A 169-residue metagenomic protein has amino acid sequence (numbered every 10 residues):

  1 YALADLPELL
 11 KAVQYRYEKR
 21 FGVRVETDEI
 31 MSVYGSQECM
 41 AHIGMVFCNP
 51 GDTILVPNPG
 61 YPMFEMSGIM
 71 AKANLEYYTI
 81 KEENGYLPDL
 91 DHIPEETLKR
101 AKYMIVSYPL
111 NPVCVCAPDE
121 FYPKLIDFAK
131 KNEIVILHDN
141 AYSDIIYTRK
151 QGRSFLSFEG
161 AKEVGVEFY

Functional and structural regions predicted by a protein language model:
Y1-G35, H42: N-terminal small-domain helix-loop-helix segment of the aminotransferase-like
R24-I30, P50-T53, R100, K162-G165: Short acidic capping loops at alpha-helix termini that bridge into adjacent secondary structure
V46-G68: Conserved PLP-anchoring active-site segment centered on the Schiff-base-forming lysine
D52, A73, F128-V135, K162-E163: A short helix->loop->beta-strand "cap" motif at the edges of active sites that frequently abuts
N58, Y77-E82: Short beta->alpha connector loops at strand-helix junctions that form conserved, small/polar/Pro-enriched
K81-R153: Active-site phosphate-binding strand-loop segment of PLP-dependent enzymes
N132-E133, Q151-Y169: Conserved active-site segment immediately N-terminal to the catalytic lysine that forms the internal aldimine
